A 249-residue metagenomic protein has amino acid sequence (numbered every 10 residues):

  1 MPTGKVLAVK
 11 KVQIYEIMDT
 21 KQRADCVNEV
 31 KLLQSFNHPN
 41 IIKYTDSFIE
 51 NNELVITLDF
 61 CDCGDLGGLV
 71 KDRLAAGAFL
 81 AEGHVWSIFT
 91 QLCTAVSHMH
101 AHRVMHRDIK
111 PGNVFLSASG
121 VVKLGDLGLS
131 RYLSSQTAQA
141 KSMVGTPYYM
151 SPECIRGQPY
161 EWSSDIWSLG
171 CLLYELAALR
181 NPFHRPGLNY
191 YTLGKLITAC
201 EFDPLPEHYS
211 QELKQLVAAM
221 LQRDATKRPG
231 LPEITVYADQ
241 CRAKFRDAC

Functional and structural regions predicted by a protein language model:
V6, K11-F36: Conserved N-lobe beta3->alphaC-helix segment of eukaryotic protein kinase catalytic domains
S47: Activation-segment/catalytic-loop signature of the eukaryotic protein kinase fold
N52-D65, L69: Conserved short submotifs of the Hanks-type protein kinase catalytic core that shape the nucleotide-binding pocket
I88-F89: Activation segment signature within eukaryotic-like protein kinase domains
D165: Conserved catalytic-loop aspartate of Hanks-type protein kinases
Q222-A248: Terminal C-lobe "cap" of eukaryotic-type protein kinase domains
